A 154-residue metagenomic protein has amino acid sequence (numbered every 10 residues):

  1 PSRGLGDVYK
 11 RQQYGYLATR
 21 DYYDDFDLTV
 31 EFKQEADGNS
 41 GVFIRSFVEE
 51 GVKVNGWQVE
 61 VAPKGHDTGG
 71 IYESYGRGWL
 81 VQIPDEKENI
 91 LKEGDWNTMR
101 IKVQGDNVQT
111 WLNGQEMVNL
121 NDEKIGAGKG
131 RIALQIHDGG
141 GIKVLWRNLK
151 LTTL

Functional and structural regions predicted by a protein language model:
P1-Y9: Single conserved hydrophobic/aromatic residue that forms the stacking wall/gate of nucleotide- or nucleobase-binding
G15-Y72: Secretory/extracellular carbohydrate-interaction modules and structurally similar beta-sandwich "look-alikes"
V30, L149-L151: Extracellular beta-strand elements of beta-rich domains used for carbohydrate recognition/degradation or cell-matrix
R77-T98: Short, aromatic/His-centered strand-loop micro-motif at the edge of beta-sheets
D95-Q109: Localized edge beta-strand/strand-to-loop motifs within extracellular or lumenal beta-rich domains
W111-G114: Short strand-turn-strand beta-turns centered on an Asx-Gly dipeptide
L120-L145: Flexible glycan-contacting loops in extracellular carbohydrate-active proteins
